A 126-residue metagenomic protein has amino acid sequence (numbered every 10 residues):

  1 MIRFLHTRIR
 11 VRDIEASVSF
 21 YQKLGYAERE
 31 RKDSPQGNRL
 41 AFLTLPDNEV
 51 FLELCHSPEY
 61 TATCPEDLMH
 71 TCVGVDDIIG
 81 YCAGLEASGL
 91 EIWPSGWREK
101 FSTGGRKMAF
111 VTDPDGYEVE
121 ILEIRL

Functional and structural regions predicted by a protein language model:
I2, R8-E49: Core segments of cupin and vicinal oxygen chelate
F4-H6, E66-T71: Eukaryotic phosphotyrosine signaling hubs
V11-E15, T71-E118: Vicinal oxygen chelate
A27-P35, G96-K100, I124-L126: Conserved catalytic-core motifs of GNAT/GCN5-like acyltransferases
G37-R39, D67, G105: Exposed loop/turn and edge beta-strand positions of beta-sandwich/beta-sheet ligand-binding modules
L40, F51, M108-F110: Short hydrophobic/aromatic beta-strand element in the GNAT-like acyltransferase core that lines or flanks the acyl-donor
L43-N48, V111-P114, I124: Active-site beta-strand termini and strand-to-loop segments that position acidic
